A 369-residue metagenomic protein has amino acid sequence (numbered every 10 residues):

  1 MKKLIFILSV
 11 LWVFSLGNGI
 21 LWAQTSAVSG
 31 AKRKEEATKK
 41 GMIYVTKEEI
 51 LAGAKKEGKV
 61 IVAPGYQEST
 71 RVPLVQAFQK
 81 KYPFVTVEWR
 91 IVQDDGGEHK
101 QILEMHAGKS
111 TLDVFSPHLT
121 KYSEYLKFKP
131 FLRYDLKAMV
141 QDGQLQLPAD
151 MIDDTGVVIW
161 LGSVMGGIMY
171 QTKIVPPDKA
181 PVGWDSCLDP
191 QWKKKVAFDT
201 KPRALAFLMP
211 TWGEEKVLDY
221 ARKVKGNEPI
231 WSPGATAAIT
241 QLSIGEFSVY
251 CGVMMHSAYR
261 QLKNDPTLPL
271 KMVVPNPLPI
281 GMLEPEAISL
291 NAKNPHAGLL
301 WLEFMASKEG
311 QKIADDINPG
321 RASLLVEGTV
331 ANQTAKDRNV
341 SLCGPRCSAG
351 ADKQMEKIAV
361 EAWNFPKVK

Functional and structural regions predicted by a protein language model:
A23-L119: Early extracytoplasmic/lumenal segment of secretory-pathway proteins
H106, S110-P117, F128-M169: A structural signal for short loop-to-beta-strand junctions that line the ligand-binding cleft of periplasmic/secreted
F131-Q141, V158, L262-I280, S289-N291: Short beta-strand->loop
G167-I174, M209-T211, M282-N294, I313-A314: A bilobed periplasmic-binding-protein/Venus flytrap-type ligand-binding module shared by bacterial periplasmic
P177-W192: Flexible hinge/capping segments at coil-to-helix
W192-K201, A206, F304-G328: Periplasmic-binding protein-like
K195-V273: Ligand-binding pocket segment of bilobal, Venus flytrap-like solute-binding proteins
G310-K369: C-terminal capping/gating helix-and-loop segments adjacent to ligand/active sites or protein-protein/ligand interfaces
